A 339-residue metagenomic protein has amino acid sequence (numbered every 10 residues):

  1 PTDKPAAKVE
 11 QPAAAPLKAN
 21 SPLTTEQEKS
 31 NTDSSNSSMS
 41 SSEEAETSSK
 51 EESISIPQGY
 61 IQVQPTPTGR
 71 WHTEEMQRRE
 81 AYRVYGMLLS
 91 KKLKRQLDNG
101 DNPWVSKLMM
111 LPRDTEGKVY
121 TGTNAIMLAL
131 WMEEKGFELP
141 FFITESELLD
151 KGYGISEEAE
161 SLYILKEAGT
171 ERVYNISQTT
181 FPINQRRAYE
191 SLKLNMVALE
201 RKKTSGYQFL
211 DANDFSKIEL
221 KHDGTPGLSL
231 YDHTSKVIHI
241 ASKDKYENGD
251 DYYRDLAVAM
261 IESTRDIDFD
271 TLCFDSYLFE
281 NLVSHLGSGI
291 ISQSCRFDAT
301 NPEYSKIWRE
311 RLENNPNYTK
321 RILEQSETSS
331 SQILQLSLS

Functional and structural regions predicted by a protein language model:
P1-K4, K8-S339: N-terminal accessory/interface modules of nucleic-acid-binding and processing proteins
